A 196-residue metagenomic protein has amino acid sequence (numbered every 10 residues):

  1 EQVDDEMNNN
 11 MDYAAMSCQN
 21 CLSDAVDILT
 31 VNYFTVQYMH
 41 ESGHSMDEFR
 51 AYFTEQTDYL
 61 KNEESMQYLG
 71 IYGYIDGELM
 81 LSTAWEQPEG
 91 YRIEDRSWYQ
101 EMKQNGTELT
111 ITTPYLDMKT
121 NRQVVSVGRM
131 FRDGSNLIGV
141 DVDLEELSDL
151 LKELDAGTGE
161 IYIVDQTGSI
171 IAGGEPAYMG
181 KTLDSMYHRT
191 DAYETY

Functional and structural regions predicted by a protein language model:
E1-Q2: Cytoplasmic juxtamembrane "membrane-exit" helices immediately C-terminal to transmembrane segments
D5-E108: Extracytoplasmic/periplasmic sensory segments of membrane signal-transduction proteins
Q67, D155-T158: Short, small/polar residue-rich loop motifs at catalytic or cofactor-binding pockets
G73, I163-V164: Hydrophobic beta-strand positions
L81-G90, I170-H188: GAF sensory domains
Y91-D95, S148-K152, K181-S185: A short, polar/proline- and glycine-enriched secondary-structure boundary/capping micro-motif
Q100-F131, T158-Y162, L183-Y196: Membrane-proximal, non-catalytic sensory/regulatory domains of signal-transducing membrane proteins
P114, T120-D155, V164-Q166, I171-P176: Conserved beta-strands of PAS-like sensory domains
